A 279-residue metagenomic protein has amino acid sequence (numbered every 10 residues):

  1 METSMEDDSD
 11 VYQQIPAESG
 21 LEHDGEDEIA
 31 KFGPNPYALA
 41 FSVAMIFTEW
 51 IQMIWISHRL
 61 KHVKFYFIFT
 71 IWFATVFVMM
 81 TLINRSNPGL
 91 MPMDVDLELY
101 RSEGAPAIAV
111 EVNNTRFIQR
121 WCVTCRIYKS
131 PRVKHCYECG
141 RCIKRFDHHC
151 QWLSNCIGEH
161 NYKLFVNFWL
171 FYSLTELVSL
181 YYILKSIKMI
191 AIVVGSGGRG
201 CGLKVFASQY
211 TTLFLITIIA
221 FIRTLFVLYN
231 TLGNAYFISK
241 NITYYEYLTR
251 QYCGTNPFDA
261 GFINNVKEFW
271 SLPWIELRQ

Functional and structural regions predicted by a protein language model:
M1-Q279: Membrane-associated feature with strongest affinity for ZDHHC
